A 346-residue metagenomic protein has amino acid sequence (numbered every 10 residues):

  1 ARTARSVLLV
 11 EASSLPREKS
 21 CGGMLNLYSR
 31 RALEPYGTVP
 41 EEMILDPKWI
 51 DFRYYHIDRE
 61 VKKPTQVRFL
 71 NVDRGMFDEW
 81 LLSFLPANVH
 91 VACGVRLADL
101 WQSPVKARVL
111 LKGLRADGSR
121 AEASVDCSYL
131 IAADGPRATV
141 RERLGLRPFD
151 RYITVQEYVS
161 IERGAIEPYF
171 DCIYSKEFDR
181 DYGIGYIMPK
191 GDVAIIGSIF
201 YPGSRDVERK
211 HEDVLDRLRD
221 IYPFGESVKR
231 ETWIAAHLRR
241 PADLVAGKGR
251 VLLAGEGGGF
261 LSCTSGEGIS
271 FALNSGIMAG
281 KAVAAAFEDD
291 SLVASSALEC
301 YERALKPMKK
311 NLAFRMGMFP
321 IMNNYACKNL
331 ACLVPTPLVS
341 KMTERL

Functional and structural regions predicted by a protein language model:
A1-C21: Glycine-rich FAD pyrophosphate-binding loop
V10, A133, G255: Active-site flanking residues adjacent to catalytic metal/cofactor-binding acidic residues
S13-P16, E60-K62, V193-A194, G258-L261: A short, flexible beta-alpha/helix-coil linker loop
N26-L82: A conserved beta-strand/loop capping segment in the N-terminal third of enzymes that catalyze redox or closely related
F84-E226, A242-D243, G259: Predominantly flavin-linked oxidoreductase catalytic cores and closely associated redox partners
D99, R205-A279, F287: FAD/FMN-dependent oxidoreductases across multiple families
A284-L346: C-terminal helical "tail/cap" subdomain of flavin- and related membrane-associated enzymes
